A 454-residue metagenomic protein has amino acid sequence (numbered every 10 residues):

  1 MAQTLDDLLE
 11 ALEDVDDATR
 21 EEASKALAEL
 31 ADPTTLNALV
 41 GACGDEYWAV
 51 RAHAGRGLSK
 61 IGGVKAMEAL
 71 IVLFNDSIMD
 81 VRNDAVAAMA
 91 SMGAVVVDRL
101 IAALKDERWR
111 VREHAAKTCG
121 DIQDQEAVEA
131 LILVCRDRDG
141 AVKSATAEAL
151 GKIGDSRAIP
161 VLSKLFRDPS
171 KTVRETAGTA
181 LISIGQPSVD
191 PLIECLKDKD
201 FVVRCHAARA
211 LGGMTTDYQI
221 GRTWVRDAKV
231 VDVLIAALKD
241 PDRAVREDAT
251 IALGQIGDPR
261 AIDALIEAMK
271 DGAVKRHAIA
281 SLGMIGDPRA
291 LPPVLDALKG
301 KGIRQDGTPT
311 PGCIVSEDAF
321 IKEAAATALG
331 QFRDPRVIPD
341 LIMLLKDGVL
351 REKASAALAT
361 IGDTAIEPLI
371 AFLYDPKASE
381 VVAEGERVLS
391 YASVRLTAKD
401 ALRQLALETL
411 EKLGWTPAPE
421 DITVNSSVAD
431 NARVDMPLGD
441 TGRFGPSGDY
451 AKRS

Functional and structural regions predicted by a protein language model:
M1-A2, E10, D17-D32, G41-G44 (+23 more regions): Structural detector for internal amphipathic alpha-helices that build alpha-solenoid repeat scaffolds
T4-L5, L36, M67, V97 (+8 more regions): Core helices of alpha-solenoid repeat scaffolds
L373-Y374, G414: TPR/TPR-like (Sel1-like) alpha-helical repeat modules
I422-V424, V428, A432-L438, F444-P446 (+1 more regions): Hydrophobic/aromatic hotspots within intrinsically disordered, low-complexity regions
